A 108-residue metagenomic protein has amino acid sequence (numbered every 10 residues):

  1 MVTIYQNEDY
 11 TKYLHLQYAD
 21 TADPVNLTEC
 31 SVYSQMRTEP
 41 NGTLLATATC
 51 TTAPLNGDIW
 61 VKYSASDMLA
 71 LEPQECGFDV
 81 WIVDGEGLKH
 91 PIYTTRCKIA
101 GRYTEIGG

Functional and structural regions predicted by a protein language model:
M1-G108: Contiguous segments within soluble domain cores/interaction surfaces
